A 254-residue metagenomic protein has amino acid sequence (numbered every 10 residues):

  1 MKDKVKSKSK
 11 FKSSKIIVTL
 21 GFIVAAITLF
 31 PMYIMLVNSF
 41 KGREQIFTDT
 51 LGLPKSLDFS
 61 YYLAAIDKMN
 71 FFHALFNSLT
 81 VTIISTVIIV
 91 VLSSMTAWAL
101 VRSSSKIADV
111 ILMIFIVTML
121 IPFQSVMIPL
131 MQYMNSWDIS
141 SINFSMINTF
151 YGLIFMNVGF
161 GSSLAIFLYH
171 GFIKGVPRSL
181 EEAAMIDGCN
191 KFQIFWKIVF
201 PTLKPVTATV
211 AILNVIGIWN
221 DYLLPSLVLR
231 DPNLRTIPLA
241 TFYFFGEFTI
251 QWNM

Functional and structural regions predicted by a protein language model:
M1-V5: N-terminal Lys/Arg-rich, disordered targeting/topogenic segments
K6-M254: A structural signal for multi-pass alpha-helical bundles of membrane permease subunits that mediate small-molecule
